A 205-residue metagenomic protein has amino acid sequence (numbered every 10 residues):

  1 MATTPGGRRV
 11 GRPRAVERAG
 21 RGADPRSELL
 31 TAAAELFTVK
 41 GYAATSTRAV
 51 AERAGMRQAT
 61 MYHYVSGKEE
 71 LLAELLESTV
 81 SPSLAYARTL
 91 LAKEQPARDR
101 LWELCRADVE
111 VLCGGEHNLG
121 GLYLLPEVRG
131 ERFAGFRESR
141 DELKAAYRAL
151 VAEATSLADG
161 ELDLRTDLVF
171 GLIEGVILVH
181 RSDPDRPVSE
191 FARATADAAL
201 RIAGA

Functional and structural regions predicted by a protein language model:
M1-R12, K144-L157, L172, L178-A205: C-terminal peripheral helix-coil segments that are non-catalytic and often amphipathic
E28, A32, L36-E70, E74: Helix-turn-helix
E28, D99-A107, L164-L172, E190 (+1 more regions): Amphipathic alpha-helical interaction segments
E74, A85-G114: Hydrophobic alpha-helical connector segments
S81-L84, G130-S156, L162-D167, E190-R193: Amphipathic alpha-helical packing segments from all-alpha helical-bundle domains
R100-E103, V109-A134, R148, L178: Amphipathic alpha-helical segments used for helix-helix packing
